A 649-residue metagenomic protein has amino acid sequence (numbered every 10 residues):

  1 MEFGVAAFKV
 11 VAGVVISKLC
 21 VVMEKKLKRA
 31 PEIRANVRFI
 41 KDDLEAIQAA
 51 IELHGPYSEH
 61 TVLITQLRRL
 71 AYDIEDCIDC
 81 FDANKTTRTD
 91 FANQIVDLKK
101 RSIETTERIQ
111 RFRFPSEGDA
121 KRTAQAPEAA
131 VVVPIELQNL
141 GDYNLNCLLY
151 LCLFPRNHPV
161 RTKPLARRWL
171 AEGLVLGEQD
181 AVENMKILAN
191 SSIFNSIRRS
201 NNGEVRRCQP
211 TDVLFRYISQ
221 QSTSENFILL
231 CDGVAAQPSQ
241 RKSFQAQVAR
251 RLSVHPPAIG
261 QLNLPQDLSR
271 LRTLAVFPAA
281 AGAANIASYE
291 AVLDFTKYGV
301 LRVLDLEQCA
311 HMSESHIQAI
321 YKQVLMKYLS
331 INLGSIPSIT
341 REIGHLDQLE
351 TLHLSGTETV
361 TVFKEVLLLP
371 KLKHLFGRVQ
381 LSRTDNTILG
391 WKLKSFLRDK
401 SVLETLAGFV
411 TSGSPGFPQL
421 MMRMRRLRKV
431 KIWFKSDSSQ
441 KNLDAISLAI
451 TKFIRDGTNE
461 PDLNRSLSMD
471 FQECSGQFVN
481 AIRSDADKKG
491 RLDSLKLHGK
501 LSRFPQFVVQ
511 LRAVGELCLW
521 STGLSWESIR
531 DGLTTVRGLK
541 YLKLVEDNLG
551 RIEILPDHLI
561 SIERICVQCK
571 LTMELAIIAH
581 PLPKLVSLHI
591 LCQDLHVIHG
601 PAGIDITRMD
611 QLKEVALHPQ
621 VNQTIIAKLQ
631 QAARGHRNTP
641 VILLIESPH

Functional and structural regions predicted by a protein language model:
M1-E59, Q125, A130: N-terminal amphipathic alpha-helical segments
G4, Q440, K452-G457, H589-I590 (+1 more regions): C-terminal capping region of solenoid repeat domains
I40-A50, H54, L67-L70, I74-C77 (+3 more regions): Amphipathic alpha-helices that form helix-helix packing interfaces
C77, F81-T86, Q94, L98-R101 (+9 more regions): Surface-exposed helical/coil interface segments that assemble multiprotein signaling complexes
L252, L274, R302-E307, K327-I331 (+12 more regions): Conserved hydrophobic beta-strand positions in leucine-rich repeat
P257, A279, C309-H311, L333-G334 (+11 more regions): Conserved "Asn-ladder"/turn position within leucine-rich repeats
G476, R483-W526: Beta-propeller domains
V509-K584: Eukaryotic tandem repeat interaction scaffolds
